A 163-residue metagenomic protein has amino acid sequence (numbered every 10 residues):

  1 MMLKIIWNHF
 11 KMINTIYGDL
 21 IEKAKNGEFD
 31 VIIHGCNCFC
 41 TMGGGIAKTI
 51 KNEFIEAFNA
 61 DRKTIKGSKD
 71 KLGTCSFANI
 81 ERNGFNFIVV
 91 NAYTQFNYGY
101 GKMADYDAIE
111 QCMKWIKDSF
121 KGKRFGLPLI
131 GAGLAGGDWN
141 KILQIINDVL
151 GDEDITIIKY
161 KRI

Functional and structural regions predicted by a protein language model:
M2-I163: Macrodomain-like recognition of ADP-ribose-binding/processing modules
